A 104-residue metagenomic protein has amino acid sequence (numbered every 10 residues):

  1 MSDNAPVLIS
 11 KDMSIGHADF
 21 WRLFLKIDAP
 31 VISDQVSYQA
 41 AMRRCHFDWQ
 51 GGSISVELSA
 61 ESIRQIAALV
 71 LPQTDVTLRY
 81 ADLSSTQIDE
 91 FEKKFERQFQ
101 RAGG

Functional and structural regions predicted by a protein language model:
M1-I32: Terminal, regulation- and interaction-focused segments at domain boundaries
M1-N4, R64-L71: Short, flexible, solvent-exposed loop/turn segments with mixed acidic/basic and small polar residues
K11-I15, L78-L83: Short beta-strand-to-loop capping motifs
A18-R22, S84-E90: Short, conserved charged micro-motifs
D28-V31, F95-G103: A common structural junction motif
Q39-C45: Short, hydrophobic/aromatic-rich segments at coil-to-beta transitions
M42, G51, L71-D75: Short connector loops at helix/strand junctions that flank enzyme active sites, especially segments positioning acidic
Q50-A68: A short, structured beta-strand/loop element
